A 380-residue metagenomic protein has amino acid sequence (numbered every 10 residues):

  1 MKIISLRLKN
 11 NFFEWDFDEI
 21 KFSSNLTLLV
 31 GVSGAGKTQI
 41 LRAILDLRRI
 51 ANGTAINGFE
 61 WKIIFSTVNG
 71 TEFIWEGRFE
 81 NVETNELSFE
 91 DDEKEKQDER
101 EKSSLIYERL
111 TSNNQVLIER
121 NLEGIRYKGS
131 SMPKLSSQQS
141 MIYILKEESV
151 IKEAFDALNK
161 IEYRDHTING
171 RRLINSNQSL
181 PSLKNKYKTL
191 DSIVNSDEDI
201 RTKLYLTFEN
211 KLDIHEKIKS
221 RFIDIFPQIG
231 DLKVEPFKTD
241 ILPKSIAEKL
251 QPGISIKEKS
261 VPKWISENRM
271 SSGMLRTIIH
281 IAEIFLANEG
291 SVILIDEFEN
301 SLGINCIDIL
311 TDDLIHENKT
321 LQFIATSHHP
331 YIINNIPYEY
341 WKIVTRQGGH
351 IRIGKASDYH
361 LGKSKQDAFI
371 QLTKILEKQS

Functional and structural regions predicted by a protein language model:
M1-G58: Pre-Walker A-like glycine/lysine-rich segment at the N-terminus of P-loop NTPase domains
S5-L6, E60-I64, D92-E93, D98-N113 (+2 more regions): Short polybasic amphipathic segments
F13, S66-E72, P227, K259-P262: Glycine-centered tight beta-turn/hairpin loop motif at sheet-sheet or coil-to-beta transitions
G31-A35, D231-F285, V292, F298-N305 (+2 more regions): Conserved ABC ATPase signature
A51-S66, G70-E72, G348: Flexible phosphate/Mg2+-sensing switch loops adjacent to catalytic phosphate-binding sites
F65-N85: Conserved nucleotide-sensing/catalytic segment adjacent to the nucleotide-binding pocket in NTP-handling enzymes
N81-K233: Electropositive, glycine-dotted interaction segments that contact anionic polymers or phosphate-rich ligands
D308-S380: C-terminal lobe/lid and adjacent interdomain/linker elements of RecA-like ASCE P-loop ATPase modules
